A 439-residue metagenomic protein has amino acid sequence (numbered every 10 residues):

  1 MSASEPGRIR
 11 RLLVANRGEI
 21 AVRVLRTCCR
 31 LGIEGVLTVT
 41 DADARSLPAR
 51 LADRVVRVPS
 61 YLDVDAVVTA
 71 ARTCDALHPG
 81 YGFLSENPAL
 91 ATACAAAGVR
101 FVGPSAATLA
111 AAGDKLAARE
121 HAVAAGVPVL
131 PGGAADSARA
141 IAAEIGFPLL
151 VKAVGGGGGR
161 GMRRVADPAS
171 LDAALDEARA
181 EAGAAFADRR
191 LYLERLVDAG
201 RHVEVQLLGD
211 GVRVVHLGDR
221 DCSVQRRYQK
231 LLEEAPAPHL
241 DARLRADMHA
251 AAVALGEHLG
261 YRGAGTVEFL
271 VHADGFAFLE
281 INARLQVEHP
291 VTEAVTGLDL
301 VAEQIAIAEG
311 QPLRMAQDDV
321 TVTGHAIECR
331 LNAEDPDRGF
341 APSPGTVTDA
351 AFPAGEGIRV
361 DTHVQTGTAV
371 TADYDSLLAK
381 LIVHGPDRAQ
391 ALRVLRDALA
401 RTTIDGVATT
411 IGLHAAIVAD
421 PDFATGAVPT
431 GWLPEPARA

Functional and structural regions predicted by a protein language model:
A3, G7-R8, L13-L31, G35-D41 (+7 more regions): ATP-dependent carboxylate activation and anion-phosphoryl transfer catalytic cores that bind Mg-ATP to form
N16, R57-V127: Conserved N-proximal alpha/beta basic substrate-recognition cap immediately N-terminal to, or forming the N-lobe
D43-L47, A107-A111, R119, G157 (+1 more regions): Short gly/pro/ser/thr-enriched loop/turn and capping motifs at secondary-structure boundaries
R54, A76, L149: Short, Asp-centered acidic motifs that coordinate Mg2+ and/or phosphate in catalytic or ligand-binding sites
V55-P59, G132-D136, V165: Short acidic-hydrophobic, aromatic-tinged amphipathic segments that line or gate anion-handling sites
F147-G155: Conserved anion/nucleotide-ligand pocket segment
